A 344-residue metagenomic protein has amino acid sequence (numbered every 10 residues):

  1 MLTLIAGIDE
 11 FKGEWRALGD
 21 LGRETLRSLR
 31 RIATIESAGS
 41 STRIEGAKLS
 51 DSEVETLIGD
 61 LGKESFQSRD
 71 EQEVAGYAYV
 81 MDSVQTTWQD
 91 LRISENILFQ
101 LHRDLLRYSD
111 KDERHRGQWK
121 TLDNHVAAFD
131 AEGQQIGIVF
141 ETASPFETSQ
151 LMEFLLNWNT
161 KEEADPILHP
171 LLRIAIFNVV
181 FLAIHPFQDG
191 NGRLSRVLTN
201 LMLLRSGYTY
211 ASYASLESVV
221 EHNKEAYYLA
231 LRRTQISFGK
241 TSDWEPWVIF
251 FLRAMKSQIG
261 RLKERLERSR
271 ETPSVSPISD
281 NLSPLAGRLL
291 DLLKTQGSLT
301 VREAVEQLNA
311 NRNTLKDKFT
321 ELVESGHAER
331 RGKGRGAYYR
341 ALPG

Functional and structural regions predicted by a protein language model:
M1-G344: FIC/Doc superfamily catalytic core
